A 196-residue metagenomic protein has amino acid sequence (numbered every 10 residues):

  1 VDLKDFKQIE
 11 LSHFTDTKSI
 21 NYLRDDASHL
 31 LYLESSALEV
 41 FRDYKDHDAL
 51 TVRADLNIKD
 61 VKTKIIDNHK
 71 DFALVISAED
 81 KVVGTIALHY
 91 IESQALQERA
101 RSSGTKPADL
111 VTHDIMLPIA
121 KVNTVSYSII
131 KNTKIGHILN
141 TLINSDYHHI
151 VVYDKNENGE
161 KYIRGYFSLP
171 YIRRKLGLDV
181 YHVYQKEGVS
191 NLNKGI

Functional and structural regions predicted by a protein language model:
V1-I196: Tandem CBS (Cystathionine beta-synthase) repeat/Bateman regulatory domains
